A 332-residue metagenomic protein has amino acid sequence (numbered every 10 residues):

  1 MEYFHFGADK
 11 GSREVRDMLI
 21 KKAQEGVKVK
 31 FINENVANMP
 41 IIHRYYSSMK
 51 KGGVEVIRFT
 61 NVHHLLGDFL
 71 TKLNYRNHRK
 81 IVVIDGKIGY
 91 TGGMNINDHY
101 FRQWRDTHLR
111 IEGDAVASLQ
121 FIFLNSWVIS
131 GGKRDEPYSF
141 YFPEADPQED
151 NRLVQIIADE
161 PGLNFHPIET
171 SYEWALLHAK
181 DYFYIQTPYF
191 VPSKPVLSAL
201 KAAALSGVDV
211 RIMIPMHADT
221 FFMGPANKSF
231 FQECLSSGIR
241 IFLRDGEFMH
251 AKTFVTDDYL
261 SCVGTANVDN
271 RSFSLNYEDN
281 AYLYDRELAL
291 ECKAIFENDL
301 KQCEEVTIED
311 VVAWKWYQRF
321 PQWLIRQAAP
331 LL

Functional and structural regions predicted by a protein language model:
M1-L332: Charged, low-complexity intrinsically disordered terminal segments
